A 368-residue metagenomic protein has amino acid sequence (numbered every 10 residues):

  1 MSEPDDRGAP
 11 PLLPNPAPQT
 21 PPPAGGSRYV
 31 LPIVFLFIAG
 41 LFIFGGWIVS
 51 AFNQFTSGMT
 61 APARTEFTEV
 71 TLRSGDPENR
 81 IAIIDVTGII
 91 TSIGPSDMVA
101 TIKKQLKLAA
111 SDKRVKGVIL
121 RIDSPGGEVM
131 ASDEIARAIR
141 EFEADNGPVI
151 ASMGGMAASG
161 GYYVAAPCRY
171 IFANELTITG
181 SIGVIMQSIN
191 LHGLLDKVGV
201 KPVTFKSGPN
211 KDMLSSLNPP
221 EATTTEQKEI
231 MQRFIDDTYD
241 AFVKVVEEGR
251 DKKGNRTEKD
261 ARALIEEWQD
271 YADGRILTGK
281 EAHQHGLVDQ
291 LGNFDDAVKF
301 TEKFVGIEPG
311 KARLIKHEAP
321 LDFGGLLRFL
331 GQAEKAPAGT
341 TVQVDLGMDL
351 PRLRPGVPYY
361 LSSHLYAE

Functional and structural regions predicted by a protein language model:
S2-G147, M156-Y163, P167-K252, A312-E368: Small-residue-centered hinge/linker elements
F67-R73, V298-V305: Intrinsically disordered, low-complexity boundary segments flanking structured domains
R140-S152, R256, A261, E266-E267: Short beta-strand/loop segments at the ligand-binding rim of alpha/beta enzyme cores
P148, S152-A158, Y271-G274: Glycine-rich beta-to-alpha transition loops that act as phosphate-gripper elements at the mouths of alpha/beta enzyme
E229-T301: Flexible, glycine-rich surface segments
Y271, H283-G286, D295, K303-G331: Binding-cleft/active-site segments that stabilize strongly anionic ligands or cofactors
